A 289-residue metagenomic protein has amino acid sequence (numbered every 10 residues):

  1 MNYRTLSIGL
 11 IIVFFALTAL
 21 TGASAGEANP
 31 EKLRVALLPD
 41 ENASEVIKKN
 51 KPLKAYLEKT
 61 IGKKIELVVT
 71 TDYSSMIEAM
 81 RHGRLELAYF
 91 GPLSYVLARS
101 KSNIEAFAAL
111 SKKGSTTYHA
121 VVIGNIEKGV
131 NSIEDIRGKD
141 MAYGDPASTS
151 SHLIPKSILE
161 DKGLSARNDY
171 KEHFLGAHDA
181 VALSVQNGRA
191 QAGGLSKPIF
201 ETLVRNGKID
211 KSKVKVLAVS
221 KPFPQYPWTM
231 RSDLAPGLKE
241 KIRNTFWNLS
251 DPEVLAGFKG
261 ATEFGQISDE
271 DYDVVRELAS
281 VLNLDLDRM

Functional and structural regions predicted by a protein language model:
M1-L10: Bacterial N-terminal signal peptides that target proteins for export
G9-A19: Bacterial N-terminal signal peptides
E27-S94: Extracytoplasmic small-molecule ligand-binding "clamshell" domains of the periplasmic binding protein/Venus flytrap
P30-L37, E41-P52, F223-Q225, T229-M289: An extracytoplasmic/periplasmic, membrane-proximal ligand-sensing/linker region
D40-A43, S111-K113, N125-V130, G144-S151: Short coil/turn segments
S74-A88, K101-S102, E134, H178-P198: Short helices/loops that flank or line small-molecule/ion binding pockets
E78-D135: Acidic, polar ligand-binding/catalytic clefts
K128, K139-G237: Pocket-lining segment of extracytoplasmic ligand-binding domains
